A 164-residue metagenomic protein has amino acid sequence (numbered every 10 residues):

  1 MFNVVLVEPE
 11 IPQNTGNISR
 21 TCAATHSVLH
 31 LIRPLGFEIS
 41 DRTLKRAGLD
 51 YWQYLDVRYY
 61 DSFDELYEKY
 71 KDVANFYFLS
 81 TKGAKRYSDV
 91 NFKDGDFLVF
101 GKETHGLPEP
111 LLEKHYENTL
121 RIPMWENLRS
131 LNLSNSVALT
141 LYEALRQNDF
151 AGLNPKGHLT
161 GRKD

Functional and structural regions predicted by a protein language model:
M1-D164: Post-transcriptional modification and biogenesis factors for structured RNAs of the translation apparatus
